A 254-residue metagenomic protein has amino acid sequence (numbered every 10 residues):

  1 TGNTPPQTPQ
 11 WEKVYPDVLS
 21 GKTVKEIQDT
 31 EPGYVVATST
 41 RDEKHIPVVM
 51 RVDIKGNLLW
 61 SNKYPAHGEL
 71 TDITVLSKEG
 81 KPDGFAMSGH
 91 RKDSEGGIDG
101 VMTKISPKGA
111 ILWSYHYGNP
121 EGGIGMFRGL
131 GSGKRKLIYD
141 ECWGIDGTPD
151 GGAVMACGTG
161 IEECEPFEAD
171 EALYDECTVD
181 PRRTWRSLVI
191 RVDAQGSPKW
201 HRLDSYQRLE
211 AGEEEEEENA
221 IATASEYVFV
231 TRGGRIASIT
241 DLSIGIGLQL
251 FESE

Functional and structural regions predicted by a protein language model:
T1-E254: A sequence-level/structural motif corresponding to short, flexible coil/turn segments enriched in small polar residues
